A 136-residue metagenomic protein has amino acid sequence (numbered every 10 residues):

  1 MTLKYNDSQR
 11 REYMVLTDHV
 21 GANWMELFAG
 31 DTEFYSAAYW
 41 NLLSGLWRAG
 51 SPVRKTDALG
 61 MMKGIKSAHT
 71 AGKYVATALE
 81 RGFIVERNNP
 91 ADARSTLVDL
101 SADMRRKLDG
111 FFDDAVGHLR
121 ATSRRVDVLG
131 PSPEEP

Functional and structural regions predicted by a protein language model:
M1-E33, P136: N-terminal leader segment of winged-helix/HTH proteins
T32-W40, P52: Short helix-coil-helix linker/hinge
N41, G45-A49: Short amphipathic alpha-helical elements of helix-turn-helix/winged-helix folds
P52-M62: Short acidic, hydrophobic short linear motifs in intrinsically disordered regions
I65-E80: Short amphipathic alpha-helical interaction segments
L79-N89: A short, conserved structural fragment
N88-L97: Short, Lys/Arg-rich nucleic-acid/phosphate-binding segment
D109-P136: Amphipathic alpha-helical dimerization/coiled-coil segments that flank or bridge DNA-binding/regulatory modules
